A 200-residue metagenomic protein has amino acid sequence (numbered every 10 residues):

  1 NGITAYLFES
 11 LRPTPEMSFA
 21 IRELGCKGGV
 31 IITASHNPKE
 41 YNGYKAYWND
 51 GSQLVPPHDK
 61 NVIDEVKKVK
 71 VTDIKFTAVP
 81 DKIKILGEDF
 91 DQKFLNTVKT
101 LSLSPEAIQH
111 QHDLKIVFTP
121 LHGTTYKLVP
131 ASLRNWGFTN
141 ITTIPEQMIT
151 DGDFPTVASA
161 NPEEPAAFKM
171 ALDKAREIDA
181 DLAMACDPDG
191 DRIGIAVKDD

Functional and structural regions predicted by a protein language model:
N1-Y41, T139-I195: N-terminal small/polar loop signature for handling phosphorylated ligands or for N-terminal nucleophile
M17-A20, L54-D64, D81, D187-V197: Short secondary-structure transition/capping segments
N42-A167, A175: Gly/Ser/Thr-enriched, mixed-charge loops and adjacent short helices that form phosphate/oxyanion-binding elements
A46-N49, G194-K198: Short beta-strand-to-turn element immediately C-terminal to the catalytic PLP-Schiff-base lysine in fold type I
